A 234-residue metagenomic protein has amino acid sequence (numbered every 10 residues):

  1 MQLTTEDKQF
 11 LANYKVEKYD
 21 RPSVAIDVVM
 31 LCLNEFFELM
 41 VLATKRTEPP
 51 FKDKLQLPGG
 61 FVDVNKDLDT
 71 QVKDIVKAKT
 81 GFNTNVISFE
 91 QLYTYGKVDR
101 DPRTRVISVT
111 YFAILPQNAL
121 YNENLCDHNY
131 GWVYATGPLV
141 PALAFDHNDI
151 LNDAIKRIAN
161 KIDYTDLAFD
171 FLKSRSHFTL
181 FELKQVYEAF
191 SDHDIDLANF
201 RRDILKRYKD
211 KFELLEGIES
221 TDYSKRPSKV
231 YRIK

Functional and structural regions predicted by a protein language model:
M1-L11: Entry/capping segment at the start of metal-dependent catalytic domains with acidic active-site entry clusters
Q9, N13-Q56: N-terminal strand-loop-strand
P22-V24, F36, D69-K73, K77-L125 (+2 more regions): Active-site segment of metal-dependent pyrophosphate-handling enzymes, primarily the Nudix hydrolase catalytic core
M30-C32, A43, F112-I114, V230-R232: Short, well-ordered beta-strand micro-motif
F36-F82, K161-T179, K184, A189: Conserved Nudix-box catalytic region and its N-terminal flanking loop in Nudix hydrolases and closely related
F112-A113, Y121-N160, K173-E182, N199-F200 (+2 more regions): NUDIX/MutT-family hydrolases
A189-R202: Short, positively charged loop/turn segments that connect secondary-structure elements
F212-K234: Long, intrinsically disordered, low-complexity Ser/Thr/Pro-rich regulatory/activation regions of nuclear proteins
